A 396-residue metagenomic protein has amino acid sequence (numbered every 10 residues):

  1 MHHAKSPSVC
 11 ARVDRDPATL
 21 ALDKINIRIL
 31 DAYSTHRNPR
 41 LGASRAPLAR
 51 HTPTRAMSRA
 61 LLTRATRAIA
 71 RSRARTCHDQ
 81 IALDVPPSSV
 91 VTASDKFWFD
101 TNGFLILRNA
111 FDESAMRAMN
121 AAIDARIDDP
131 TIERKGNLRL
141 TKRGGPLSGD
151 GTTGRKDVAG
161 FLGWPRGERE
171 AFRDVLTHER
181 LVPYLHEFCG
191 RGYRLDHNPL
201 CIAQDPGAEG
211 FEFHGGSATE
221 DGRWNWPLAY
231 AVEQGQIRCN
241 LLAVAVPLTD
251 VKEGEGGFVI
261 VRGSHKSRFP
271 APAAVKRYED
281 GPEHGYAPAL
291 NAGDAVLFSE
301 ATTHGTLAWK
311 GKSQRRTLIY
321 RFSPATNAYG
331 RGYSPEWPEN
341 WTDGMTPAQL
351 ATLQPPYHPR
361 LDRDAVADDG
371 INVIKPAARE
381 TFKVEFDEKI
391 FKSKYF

Functional and structural regions predicted by a protein language model:
M1, S8-A11, D16, A21-L30 (+5 more regions): Fe(II)/2-oxoglutarate
H78-T101, R108-P227: Non-heme Fe(II)-dependent double-stranded beta-helix
D84, E133, L138, A271-V275 (+3 more regions): Non-heme Fe(II)/2-oxoglutarate
F97, I237-A245, T249-L307: Double-stranded beta-helix
N198-L200, V244-V246, L318-F322: A structural signal for short, well-ordered beta-strand segments
Q204, V261-R268, R321-T326: Short edge-strand/loop segments of extracellular domains
F211-A218, V261, T303-T306, Y320: Histidine-centered catalytic micro-motifs
P227-Q234, E283-H284: Short, P/G- and charge-enriched loop/turn segments at secondary-structure junctions
